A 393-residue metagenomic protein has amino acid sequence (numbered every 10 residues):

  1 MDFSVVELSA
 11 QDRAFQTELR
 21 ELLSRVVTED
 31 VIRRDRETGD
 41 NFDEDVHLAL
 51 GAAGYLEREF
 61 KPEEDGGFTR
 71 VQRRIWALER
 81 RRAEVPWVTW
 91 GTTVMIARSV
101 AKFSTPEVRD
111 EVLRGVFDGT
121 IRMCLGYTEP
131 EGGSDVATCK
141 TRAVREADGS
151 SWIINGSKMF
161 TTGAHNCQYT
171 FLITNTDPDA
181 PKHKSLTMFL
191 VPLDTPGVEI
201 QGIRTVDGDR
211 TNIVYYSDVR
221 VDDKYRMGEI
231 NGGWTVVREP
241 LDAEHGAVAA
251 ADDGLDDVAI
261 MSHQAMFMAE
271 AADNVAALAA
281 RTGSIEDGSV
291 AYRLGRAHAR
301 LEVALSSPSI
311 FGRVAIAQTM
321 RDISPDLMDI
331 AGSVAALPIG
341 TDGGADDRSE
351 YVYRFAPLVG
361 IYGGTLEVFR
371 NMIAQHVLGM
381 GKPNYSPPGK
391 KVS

Functional and structural regions predicted by a protein language model:
M1-W90, E111, G115, I339 (+1 more regions): Amphipathic, small/basic residue-rich leader segments at the start of a protein or domain
V6-L8, E199-A304, V359, V392-S393: Glycine-rich beta->alpha junctions and the first turn(s) of the following alpha-helix
V31-T38, A280, S284, G288-A291 (+1 more regions): C-terminal helix-coil-helix/basic helical segment that borders enzyme active sites and/or dimer interfaces and provides
A52-G119, G163-Y169, L301, L305-G312 (+2 more regions): Internal helix-loop-helix
V71, W76, R238, A243-G254 (+1 more regions): Glycine-rich phosphate/cofactor-binding loops in nucleotide/flavin-utilizing enzymes
G119-Y127: A short, Trp-centered hydrophobic/proline-enriched beta-strand micro-motif
T141-V144: A structural signal for short hydrophobic beta-strand segments in well-ordered beta-sheet cores
S151-E199: A short core secondary-structure module
